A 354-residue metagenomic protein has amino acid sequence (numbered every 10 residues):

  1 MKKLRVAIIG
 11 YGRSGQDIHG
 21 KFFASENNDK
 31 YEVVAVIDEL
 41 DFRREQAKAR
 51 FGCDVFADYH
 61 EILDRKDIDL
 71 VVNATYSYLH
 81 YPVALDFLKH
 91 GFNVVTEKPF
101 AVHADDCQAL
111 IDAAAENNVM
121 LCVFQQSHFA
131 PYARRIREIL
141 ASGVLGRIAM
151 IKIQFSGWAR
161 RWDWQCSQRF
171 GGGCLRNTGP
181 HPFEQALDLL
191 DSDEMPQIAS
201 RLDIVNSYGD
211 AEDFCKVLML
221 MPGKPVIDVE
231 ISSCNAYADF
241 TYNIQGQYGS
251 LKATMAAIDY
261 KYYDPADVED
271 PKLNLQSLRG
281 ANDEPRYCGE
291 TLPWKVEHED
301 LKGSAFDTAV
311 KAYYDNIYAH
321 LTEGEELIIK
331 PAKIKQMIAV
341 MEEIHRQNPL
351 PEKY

Functional and structural regions predicted by a protein language model:
M1-K3, I8, L70-V72, L301-Y354: C-terminal helix-rich "cap/oligomerization" subdomain common to oxidoreductases
M1-R50, Y354: N-terminal Rossmann-like dinucleotide-binding module
S14, S127-Y208: Predominantly a Rossmann-like dinucleotide-binding segment in NAD(P)-dependent oxidoreductases
C53-A113, A309-A312: Beta-loop-alpha module in the N-terminal Rossmann-like domain of NAD(P)-dependent dehydrogenases, especially those
A57, N73, T96, L121-V123 (+2 more regions): Hydrophobic residues in well-ordered beta-strands that form the structural core
A109-Q126, R147-I151: Rossmann-fold dehydrogenase core element
N177, E184-E269, K311-E323, M341-H345: Contiguous beta-strand/loop segments that form the cofactor/metal-binding neighborhood of enzyme cores
Y248-I328, K353-Y354: C-terminal glycine/acidic-rich active-site capping loop/insertion
